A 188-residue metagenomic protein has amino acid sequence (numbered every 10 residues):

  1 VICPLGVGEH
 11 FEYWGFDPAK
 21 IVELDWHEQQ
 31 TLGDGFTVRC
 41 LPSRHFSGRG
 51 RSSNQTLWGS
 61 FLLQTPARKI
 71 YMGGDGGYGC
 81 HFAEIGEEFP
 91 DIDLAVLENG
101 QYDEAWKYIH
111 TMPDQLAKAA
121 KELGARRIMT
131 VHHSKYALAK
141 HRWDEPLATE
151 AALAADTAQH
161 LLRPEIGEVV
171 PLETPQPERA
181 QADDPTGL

Functional and structural regions predicted by a protein language model:
I2-C3, G73: Short beta-strand scaffold positions
C3-E12, G79-I166: Cap/insert and terminal regions of metallo-dependent hydrolase folds
G6-V7, P18, G33, V38: Structured beta-strand-rich core segments of catalytic domains in phosphoester-bond hydrolases
F11-E23: Helix-loop-beta element that forms the nucleotide-linked donor phosphate-binding surface in glycosyltransferases
G15-D17, L32, A155-T157: Short, structurally constrained coil/turn elements that cap an alpha-helix or connect an alpha-helix to the following
D17-P18, T37, W143-E145, P177-R179: Short low-complexity, flexible loop/linker segments enriched in glycine and/or proline with clustered acidic
K20-V22, T37, H160-L162: Conserved beta-strand segments of alpha/beta enzyme cores
L24-P90, I166-L188: Core dinuclear metal-dependent hydrolase active-site scaffold
